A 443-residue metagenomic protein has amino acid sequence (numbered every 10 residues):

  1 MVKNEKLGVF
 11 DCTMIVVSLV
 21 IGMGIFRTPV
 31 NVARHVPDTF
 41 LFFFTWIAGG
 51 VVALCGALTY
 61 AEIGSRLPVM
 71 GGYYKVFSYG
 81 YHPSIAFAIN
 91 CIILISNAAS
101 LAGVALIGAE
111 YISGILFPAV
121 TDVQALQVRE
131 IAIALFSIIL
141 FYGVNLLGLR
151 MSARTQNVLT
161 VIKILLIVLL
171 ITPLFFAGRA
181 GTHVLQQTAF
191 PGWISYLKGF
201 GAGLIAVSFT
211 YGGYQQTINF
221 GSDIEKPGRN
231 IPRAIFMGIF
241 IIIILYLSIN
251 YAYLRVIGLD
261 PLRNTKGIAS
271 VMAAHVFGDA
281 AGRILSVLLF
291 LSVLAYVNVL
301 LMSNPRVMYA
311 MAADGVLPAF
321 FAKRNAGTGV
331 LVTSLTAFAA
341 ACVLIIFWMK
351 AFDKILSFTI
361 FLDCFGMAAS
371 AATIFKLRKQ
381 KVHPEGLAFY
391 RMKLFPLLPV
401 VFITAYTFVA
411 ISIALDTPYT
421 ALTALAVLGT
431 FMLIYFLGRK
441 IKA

Functional and structural regions predicted by a protein language model:
M1-V30, R34-F40, A53-L54, L58 (+6 more regions): Membrane-interface "cap" regions at the ends of multi-pass membrane proteins
V2-K3, T39, F43, L116-R129 (+2 more regions): Helix-loop-helix junctions that connect adjacent transmembrane segments in multi-pass membrane transporters
K6-V16, H82-I95, I133-S137, I194-V207 (+4 more regions): Select transmembrane alpha-helical segments in multipass membrane proteins
N31-R34, L54-I138, Y142-L146, F290-A310 (+1 more regions): Hydrophobic transmembrane alpha-helices that form the core helical bundles of multi-pass secondary transporters
A33-D38, L116-Q127, R150-L159, I284-L285 (+4 more regions): Transmembrane helix-loop boundary segments of multi-pass membrane transporters
K75-F77, H82, G114-A119, F190 (+3 more regions): TM-loop-TM module centered on a large, flexible mid-protein loop between adjacent transmembrane helices in multi-pass
R129-A180, I235, T359-A369, L398 (+1 more regions): Membrane-interface loop-to-helix entry segments
F320-V332, M367-T420, I441: C-terminal membrane-solvent junction of multi-pass transporters and transport-like membrane proteins
